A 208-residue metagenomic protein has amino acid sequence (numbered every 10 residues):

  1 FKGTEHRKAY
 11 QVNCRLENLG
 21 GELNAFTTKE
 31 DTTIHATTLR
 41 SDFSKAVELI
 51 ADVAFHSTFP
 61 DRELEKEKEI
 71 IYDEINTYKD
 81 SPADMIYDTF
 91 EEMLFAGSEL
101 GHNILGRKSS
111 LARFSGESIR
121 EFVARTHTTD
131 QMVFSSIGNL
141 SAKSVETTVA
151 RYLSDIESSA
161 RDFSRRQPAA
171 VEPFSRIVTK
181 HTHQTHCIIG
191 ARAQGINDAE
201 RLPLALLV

Functional and structural regions predicted by a protein language model:
F1-K8: Catalytic Zn2+-binding segment of zinc metalloproteases
Q11-R161, R166-Q167, I177-V178, T182-I188 (+2 more regions): Charge-rich, well-structured scaffold segments of protease-associated domains
P173-F174: Flexible, small-/acidic-enriched active-site or ligand-binding loops
